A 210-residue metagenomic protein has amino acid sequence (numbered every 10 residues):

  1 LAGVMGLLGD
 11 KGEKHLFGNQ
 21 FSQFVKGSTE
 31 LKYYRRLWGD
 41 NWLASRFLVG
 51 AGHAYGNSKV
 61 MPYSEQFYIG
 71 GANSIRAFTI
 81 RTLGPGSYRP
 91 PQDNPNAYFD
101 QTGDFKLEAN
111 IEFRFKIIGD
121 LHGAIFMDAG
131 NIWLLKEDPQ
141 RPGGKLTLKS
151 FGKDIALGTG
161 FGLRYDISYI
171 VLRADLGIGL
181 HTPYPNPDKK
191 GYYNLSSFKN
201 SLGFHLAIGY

Functional and structural regions predicted by a protein language model:
L1-F115, F126-K145: C-terminal outer-membrane beta-barrel translocator/porin domains of Gram-negative envelope proteins and their
M5-L8, D138-A156, P187-S197: Outer-membrane beta-barrel domain signature, especially the mid-to-C-terminal portions of large Gram-negative OMP
F17-Q23, Y68, F99-G103, K149-I155 (+2 more regions): Replace "Gram-negative outer membrane beta-barrel proteins" with "bacterial and organellar outer membrane beta-barrel
Y33-R35, F113-F115, Y165-I167, L176-I178 (+1 more regions): Residue-level signature of outer-membrane beta-barrel architecture
W38-L43, G119-G123, Y165-R173: Repeated loop/turn-to-beta-strand initiation elements of outer-membrane beta-barrel proteins
N110-E112, A156-R164: Short glycine-rich, acidic/polar surface loops and turns
D128-G130, L135, G160, R164 (+2 more regions): Flexible, small/polar- and glycine-enriched "cap/hinge" segments at structural transition points
Y165-I170, S196-Y210: Outer-membrane beta-barrel "beta-signal"
